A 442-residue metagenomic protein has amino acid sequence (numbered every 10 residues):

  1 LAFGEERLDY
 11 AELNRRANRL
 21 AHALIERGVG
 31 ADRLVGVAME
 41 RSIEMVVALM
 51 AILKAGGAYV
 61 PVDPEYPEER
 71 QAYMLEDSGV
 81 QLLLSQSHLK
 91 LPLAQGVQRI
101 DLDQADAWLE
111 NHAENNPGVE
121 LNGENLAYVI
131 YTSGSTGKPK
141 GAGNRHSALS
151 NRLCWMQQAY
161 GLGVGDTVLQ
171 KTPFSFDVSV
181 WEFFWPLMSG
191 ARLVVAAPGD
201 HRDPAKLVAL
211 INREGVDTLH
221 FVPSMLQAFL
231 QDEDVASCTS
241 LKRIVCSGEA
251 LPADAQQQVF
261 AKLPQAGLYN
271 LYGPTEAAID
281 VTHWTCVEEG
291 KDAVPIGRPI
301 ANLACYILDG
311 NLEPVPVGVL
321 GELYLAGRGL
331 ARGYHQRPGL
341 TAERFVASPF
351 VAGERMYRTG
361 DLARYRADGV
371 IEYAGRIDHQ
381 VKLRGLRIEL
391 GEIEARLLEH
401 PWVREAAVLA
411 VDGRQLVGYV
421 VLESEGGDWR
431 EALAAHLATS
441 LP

Functional and structural regions predicted by a protein language model:
E6-L8, E12, L20-E65, T167-P173: Conserved AMP-binding/adenylate-forming
A11-G36, Y66-E76, E114, S150-A159 (+3 more regions): ANL superfamily AMP-binding
A21-H22, P67-E68, L82-V119, L149 (+2 more regions): AMP-dependent adenylate-forming
M39-I43, G57-Y73, S87-K90, A191-E214 (+3 more regions): ATP-dependent adenylate-forming carboxylate-activation enzymes
M39-S42, D63, L126, T172-F176 (+3 more regions): Conserved AMP-binding
E114-Y131, L162-V168, F174, A301-L303 (+1 more regions): Conserved pre-ATP/AMP-binding loop-to-beta segment of ANL
K140-L169, D177-D217: Conserved AMP-binding/adenylation subdomain of ANL enzymes
M188-R192, V216-H220, L230-P295, A301-A304: Gly/Ser/Thr-rich phosphate-binding loop
